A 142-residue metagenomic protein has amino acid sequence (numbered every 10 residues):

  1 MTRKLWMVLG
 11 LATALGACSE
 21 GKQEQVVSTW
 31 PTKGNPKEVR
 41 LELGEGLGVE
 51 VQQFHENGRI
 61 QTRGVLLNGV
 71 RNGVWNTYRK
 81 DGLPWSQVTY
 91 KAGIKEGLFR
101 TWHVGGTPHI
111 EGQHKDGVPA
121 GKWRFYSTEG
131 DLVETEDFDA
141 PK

Functional and structural regions predicted by a protein language model:
M1-M7: Bacterial N-terminal signal peptides that target proteins for export
T2, G16-K142: Glycine/tyrosine- and acidic-biased, solvent-exposed loop/turn segments at the edges of beta-strands
M7-G16: Bacterial N-terminal signal peptides
